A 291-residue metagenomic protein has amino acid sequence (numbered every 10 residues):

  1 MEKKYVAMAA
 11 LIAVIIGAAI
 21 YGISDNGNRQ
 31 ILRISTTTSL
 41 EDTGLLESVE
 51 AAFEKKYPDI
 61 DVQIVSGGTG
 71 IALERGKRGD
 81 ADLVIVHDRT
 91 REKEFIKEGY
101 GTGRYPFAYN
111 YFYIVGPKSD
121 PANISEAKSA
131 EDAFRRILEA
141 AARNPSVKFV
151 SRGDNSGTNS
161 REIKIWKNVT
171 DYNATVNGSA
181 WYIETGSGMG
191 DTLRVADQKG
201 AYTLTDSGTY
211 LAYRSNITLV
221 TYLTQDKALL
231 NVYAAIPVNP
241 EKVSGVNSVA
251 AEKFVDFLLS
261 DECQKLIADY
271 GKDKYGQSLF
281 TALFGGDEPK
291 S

Functional and structural regions predicted by a protein language model:
K4-K56, G70, R89, I96 (+1 more regions): Exported/periplasmic ABC-transporter solute-binding proteins
I60: N-terminal carbohydrate-binding/catalytic regions of secreted carbohydrate-active enzymes
L73-D88, E92-P106: Short beta-strand-centered segments that line the small-molecule binding cleft or hinge of alpha/beta clamshell
K97-F112, T218-T224: A short, gly/pro- and small-residue-rich
F112, S119-D120: N-terminal Rossmann-like NAD(P) cofactor-binding subdomain of oxidoreductases, focused on the glycine-rich
Y113-V115, A235-I236: Short glycine- and hydrophobic/aromatic-rich loop-to-beta-strand nucleating segment in the catalytic cores
